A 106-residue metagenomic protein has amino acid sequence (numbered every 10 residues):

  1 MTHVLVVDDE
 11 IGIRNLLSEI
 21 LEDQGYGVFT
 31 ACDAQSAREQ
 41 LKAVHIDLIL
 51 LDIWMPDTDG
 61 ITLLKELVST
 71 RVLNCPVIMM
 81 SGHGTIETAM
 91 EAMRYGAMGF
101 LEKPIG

Functional and structural regions predicted by a protein language model:
D8, D52, S81: Active-site residues of response regulator receiver
R14, P56, T70, S81 (+2 more regions): The feature encodes the CheY-like receiver
N15-D23: Charged docking surfaces used in two-component/phosphorelay signaling
G25-C32, Q40: Short hydrophobic/Thr-rich beta-strand motif most characteristic of the beta2 strand and flanking loop of CheY-like
D33-S36, D59-T62: Acidic catalytic/metal-coordinating carboxylates
V44-L50, M55: Active-site beta3 strand of CheY-like receiver
Y95, K103: A Lys-centered signature of the CheY-like receiver
